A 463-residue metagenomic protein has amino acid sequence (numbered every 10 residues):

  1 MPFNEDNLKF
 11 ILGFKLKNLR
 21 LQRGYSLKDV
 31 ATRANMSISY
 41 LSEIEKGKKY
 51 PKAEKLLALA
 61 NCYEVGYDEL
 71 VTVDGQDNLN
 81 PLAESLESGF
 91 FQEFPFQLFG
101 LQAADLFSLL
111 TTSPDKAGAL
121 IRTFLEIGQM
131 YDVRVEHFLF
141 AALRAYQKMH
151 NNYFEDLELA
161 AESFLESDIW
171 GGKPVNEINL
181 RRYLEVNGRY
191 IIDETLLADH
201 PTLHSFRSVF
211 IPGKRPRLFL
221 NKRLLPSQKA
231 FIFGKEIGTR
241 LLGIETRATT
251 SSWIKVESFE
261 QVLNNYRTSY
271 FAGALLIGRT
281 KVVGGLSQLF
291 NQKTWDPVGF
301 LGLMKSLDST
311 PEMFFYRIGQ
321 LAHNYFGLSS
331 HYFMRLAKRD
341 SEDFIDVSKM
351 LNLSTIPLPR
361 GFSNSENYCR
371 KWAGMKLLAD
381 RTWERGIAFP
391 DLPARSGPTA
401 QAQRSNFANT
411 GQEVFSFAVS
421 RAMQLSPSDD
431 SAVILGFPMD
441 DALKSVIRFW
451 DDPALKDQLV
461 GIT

Functional and structural regions predicted by a protein language model:
M1-D6: N-terminal intrinsically disordered/low-complexity leader segments
L8-I11, N18, Q22, K28 (+5 more regions): Short juxta-domain linker segments that transition from a proline/glycine-rich, charged coil into a short amphipathic
